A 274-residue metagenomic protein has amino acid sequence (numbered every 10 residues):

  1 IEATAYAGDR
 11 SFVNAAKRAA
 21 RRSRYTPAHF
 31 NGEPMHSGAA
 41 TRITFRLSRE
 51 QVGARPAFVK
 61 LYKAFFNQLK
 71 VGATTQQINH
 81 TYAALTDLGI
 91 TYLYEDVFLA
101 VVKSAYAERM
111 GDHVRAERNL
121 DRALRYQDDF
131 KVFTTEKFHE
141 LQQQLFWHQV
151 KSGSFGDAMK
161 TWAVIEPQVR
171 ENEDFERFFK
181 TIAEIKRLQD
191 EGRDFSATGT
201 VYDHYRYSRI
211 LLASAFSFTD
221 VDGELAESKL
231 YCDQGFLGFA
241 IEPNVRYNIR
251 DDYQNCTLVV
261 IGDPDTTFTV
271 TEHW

Functional and structural regions predicted by a protein language model:
I1-H29, N244, Y253-Q254: A short, well-structured alpha-helical segment
E2, M35-G38, A107: A short coil-to-beta-strand element that immediately follows conserved catalytic motifs
E2, V59-K63: Acidic/histidine-rich, surface-exposed loop or edge segments in extracytoplasmic proteins
T4-F12, E50-A57, K70-A73, G111 (+2 more regions): Extracytoplasmic/periplasmic, Sec-exported soluble proteins
K17-G53: Short, positively biased Gly/Pro-containing turn/loop motifs at secondary-structure boundaries
R49-K60, D190-D194: Low-complexity, Pro/Ser/Thr- and charge-rich linker/hinge segments at domain boundaries
Y62-R193: Alpha-helical protein-protein interaction scaffolds
P167-W274: Eukaryotic alpha-helical solenoid repeat scaffolds
